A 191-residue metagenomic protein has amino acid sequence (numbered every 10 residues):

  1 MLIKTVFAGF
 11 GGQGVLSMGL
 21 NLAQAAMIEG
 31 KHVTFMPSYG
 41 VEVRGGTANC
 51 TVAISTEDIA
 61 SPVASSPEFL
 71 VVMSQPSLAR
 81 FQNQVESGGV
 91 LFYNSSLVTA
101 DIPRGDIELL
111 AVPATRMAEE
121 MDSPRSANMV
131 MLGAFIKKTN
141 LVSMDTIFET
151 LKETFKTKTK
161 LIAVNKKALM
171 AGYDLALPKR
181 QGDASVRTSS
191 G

Functional and structural regions predicted by a protein language model:
M1-G191: Active-site cofactor/cluster-binding pocket
